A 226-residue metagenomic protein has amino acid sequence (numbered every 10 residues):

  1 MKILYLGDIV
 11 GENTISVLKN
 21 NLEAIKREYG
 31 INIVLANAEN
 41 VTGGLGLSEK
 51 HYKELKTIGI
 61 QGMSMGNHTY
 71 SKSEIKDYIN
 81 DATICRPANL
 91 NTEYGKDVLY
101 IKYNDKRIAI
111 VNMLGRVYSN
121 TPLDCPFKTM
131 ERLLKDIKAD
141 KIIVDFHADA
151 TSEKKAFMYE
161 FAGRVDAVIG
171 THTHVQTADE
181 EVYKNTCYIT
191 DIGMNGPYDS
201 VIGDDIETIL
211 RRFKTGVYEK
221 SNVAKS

Functional and structural regions predicted by a protein language model:
M1-S226: Acidic, metal/ion-coordinating pockets
